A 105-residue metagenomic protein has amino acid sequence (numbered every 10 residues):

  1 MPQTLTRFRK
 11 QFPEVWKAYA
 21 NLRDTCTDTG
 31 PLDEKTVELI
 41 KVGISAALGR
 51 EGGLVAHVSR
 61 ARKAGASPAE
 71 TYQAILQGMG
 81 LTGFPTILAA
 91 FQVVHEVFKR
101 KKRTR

Functional and structural regions predicted by a protein language model:
M1-V37, S59-K63, A89-R105: Acidic, glycine/proline-rich low-complexity segments that act as flexible tails and inter-domain linkers
P13, G52, F84-I87: Alpha-helix boundary/capping and short turn/kink residues
Y19, L39-A46, A74-M79, A90: Short alpha-helical scaffolding segments that buttress acidic/His motifs in well-ordered protein cores
E34-K35, A69, T82: Aromatic- and histidine-enriched alpha-helix N-cap/loop-to-helix transition segments that scaffold the rims
I44-E51, G83: Short alpha-helix boundary/capping elements
L48-Q77: Mid-chain, well-packed structural core segment of small domains
Y72-K99: C-terminal structural segments of small proteins and small subunits
